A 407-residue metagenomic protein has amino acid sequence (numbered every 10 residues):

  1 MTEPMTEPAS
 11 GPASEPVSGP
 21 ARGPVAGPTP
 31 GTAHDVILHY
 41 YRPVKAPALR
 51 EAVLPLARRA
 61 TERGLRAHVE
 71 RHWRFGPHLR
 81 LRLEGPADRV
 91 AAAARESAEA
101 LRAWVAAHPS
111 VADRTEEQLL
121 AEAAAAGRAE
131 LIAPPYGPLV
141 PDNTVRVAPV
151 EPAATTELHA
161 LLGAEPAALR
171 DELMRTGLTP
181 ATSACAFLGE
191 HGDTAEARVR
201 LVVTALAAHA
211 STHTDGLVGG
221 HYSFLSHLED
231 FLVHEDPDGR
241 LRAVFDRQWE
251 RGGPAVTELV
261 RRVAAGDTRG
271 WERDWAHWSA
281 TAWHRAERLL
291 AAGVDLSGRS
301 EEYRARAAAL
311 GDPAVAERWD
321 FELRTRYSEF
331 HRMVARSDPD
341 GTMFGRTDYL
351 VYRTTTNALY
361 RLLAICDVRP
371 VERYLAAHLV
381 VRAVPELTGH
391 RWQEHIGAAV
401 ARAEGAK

Functional and structural regions predicted by a protein language model:
M1-T6, R22-K407: An acidic, charge-biased composition feature
